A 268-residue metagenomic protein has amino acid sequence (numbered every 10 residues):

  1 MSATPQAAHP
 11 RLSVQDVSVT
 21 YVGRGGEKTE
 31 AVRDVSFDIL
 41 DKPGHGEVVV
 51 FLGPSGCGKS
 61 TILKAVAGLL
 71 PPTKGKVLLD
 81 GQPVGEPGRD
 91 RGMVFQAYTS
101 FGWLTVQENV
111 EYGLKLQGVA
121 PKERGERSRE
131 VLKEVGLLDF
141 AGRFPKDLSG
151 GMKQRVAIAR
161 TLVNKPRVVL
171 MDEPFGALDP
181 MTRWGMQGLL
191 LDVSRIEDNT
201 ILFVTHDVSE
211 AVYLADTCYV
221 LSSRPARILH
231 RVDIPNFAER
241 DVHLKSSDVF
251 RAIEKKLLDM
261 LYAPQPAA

Functional and structural regions predicted by a protein language model:
M1-K28, A267-A268: ABC-family P-loop ATPase nucleotide-binding domain
A67: Helix-to-loop junction immediately C-terminal to a conserved catalytic motif
G75-E86: Conserved ABC transporter NBD signature motif
L104-Y112: Short coil-to-helix segment of the ABC ATPase nucleotide-binding domain corresponding to the Q-loop/switch region
E111, K115, A120-F140, D192: Conserved ABC ATPase "signature" region
R143-K146, N164: Conserved signature/switch motifs of ABC ATPase nucleotide-binding domains
I158: Hydrophobic anchor residue at the start of the ABC signature
V169-D172: Catalytic Walker B motif of ABC-type/P-loop ATPase nucleotide-binding domains
